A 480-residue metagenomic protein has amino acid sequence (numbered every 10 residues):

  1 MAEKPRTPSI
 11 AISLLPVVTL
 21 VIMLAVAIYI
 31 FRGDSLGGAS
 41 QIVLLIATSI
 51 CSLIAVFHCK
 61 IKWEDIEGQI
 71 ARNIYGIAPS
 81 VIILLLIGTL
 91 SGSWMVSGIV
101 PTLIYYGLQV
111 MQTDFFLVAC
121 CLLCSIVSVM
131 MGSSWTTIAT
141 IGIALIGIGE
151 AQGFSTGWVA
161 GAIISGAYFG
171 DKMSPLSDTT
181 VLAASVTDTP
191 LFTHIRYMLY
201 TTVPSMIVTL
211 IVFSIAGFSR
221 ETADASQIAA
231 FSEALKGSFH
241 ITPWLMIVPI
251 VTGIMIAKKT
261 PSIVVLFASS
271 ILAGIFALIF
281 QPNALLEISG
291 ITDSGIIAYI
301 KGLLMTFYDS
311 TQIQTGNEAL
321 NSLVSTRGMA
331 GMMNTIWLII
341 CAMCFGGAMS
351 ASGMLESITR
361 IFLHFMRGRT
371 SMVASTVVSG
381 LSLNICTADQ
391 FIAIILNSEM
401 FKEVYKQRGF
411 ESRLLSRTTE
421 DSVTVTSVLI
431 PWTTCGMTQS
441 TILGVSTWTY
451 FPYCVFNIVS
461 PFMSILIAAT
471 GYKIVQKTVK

Functional and structural regions predicted by a protein language model:
M1-I83, Y200-L210, S214-C341, V479: Hydrophobic transmembrane alpha-helices of multi-pass small-molecule transporters
A2-L14, I146-Y168, K172-P249, G253 (+1 more regions): Membrane-core helix-loop-helix motifs of multi-pass transport proteins
V17-F31, C59-G68, I141-F154, P190-L199 (+5 more regions): Hydrophobic alpha-helical transmembrane segments
V21, A25, S52-L53, L122-I126 (+10 more regions): Alpha-helical transmembrane segments of multipass membrane proteins
C59-E150, Y308-K402: Membrane-embedded alpha-helical segments and adjacent helix-loop junctions characteristic of multi-pass solute
I138-L145, I163, V265-A273: Central hydrophobic cores of alpha-helical transmembrane segments in multi-pass integral membrane proteins
G153-S155, A257-I263, A388, V445-S446: Transmembrane helix interruption/hinge and helix-loop junction motifs
